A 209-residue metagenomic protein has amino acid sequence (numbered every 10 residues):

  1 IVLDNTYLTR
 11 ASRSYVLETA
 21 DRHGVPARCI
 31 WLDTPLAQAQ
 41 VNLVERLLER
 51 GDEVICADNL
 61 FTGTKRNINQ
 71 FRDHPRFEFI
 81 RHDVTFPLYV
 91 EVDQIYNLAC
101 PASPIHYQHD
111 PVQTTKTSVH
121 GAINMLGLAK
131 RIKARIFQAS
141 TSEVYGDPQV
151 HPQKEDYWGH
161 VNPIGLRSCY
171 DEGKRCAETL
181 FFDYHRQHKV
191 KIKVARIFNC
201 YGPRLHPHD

Functional and structural regions predicted by a protein language model:
I1-R28: Conserved nucleotide-sensing/catalytic segment adjacent to the nucleotide-binding pocket in NTP-handling enzymes
V2-D4, C29, I55-C56, Q138: Short catalytic-loop micro-motif centered on adjacent basic/acidic residues
N5, W31-L32, Q38, N97-L98: Ras-like small GTPase catalytic G-domain
L8, Y201-D209: Substrate-binding strand-loop-helix patch in Rossmann-like NAD(P)-dependent oxidoreductase/epimerase domains
T34-L43, E49: Conserved GTP-binding G-domain of TRAFAC-class P-loop NTPases and closely related GTPase folds
V44-P203: N-terminal Rossmann-like NAD(P)+-binding domain of SDR-like oxidoreductases, especially those catalyzing
